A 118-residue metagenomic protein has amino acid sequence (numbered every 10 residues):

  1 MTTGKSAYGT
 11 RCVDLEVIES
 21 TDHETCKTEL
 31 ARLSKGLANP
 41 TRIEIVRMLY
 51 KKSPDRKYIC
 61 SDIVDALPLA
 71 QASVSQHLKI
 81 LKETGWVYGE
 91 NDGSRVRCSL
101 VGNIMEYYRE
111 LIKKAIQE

Functional and structural regions predicted by a protein language model:
M1-L37, T84: N-terminal leader segment of winged-helix/HTH proteins
K27-A31, M105-I116: Hydrophobic alpha-helical core bundles mediating ligand binding, dimerization, or RNAP-core interactions
T28-A70, D92, V96-N103: N-terminal helix-turn-helix DNA-binding core of bacterial DNA-binding proteins
I45, K79-I80: Hydrophobic side chains within alpha-helical segments
D65, Q76, K82-E83: Alpha-helical residues within the helix-turn-helix
S73: Residues in the helix-turn-helix
Q76-H77, S94: Base-recognition residues in the alpha-helical recognition helix of bacterial helix-turn-helix
